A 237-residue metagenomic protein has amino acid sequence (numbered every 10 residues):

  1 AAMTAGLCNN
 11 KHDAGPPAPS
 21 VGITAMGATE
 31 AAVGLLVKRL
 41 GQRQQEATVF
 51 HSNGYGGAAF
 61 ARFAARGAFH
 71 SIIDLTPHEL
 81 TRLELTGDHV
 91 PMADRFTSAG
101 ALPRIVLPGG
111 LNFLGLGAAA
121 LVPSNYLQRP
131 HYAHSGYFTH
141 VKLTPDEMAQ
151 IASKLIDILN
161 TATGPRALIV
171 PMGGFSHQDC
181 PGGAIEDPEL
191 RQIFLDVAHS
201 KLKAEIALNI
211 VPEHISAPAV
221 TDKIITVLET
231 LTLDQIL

Functional and structural regions predicted by a protein language model:
A1-D94, R104-V106, P145-L237: Metallocofactor- and cofactor-centric catalytic cores in central/energy metabolism, strongly enriched
A59, A101-P103, L107-T139, P165 (+1 more regions): Redox- and metal-dependent alpha/beta enzyme cores, enriched for Fe-S-associated oxidoreductases and cofactor-handling
V141-L143: Surface-exposed cleft-lining segments at the edges of enzyme active sites
